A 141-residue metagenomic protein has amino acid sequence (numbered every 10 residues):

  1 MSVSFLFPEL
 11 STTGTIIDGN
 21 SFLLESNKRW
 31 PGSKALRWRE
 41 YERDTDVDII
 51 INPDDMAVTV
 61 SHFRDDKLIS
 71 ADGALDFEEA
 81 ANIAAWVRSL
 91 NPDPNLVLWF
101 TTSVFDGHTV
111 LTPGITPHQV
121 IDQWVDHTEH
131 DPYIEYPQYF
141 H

Functional and structural regions predicted by a protein language model:
M1-G32, L36, Q138-H141: Short, extreme N-terminal segment that most often corresponds to the first beta-strand
R29, R37-R39, R43, R64 (+1 more regions): Arginine residue identity/basic-tract feature
K34-E42, L98-V104: A generic structural motif
L36-A57: Amphipathic, interaction-prone secondary-structure segments
I50-H141: Charged interaction segments
